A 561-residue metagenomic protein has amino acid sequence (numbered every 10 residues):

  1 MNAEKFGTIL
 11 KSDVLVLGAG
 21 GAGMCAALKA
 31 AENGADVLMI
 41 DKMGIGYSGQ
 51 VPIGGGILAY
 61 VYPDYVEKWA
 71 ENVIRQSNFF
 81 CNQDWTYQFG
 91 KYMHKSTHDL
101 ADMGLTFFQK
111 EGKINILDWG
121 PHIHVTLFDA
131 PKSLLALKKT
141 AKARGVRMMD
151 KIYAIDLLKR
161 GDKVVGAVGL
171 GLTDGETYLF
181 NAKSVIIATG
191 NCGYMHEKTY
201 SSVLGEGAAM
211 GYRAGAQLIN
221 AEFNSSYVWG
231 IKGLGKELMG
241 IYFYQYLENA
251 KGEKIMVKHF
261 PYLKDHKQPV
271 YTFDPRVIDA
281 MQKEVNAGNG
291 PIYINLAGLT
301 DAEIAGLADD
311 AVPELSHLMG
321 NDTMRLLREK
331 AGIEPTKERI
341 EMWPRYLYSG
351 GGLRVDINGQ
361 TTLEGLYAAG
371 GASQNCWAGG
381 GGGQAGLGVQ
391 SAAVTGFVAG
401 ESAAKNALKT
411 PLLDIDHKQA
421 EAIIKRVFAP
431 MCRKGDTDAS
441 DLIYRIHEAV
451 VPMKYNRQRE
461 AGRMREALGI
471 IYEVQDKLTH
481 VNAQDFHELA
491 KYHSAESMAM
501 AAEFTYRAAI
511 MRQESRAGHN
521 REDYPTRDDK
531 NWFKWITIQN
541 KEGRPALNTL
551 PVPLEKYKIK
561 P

Functional and structural regions predicted by a protein language model:
M1-L10, G21, K29, N33 (+13 more regions): Glycine- and aromatic-enriched mobile tails/lids
F6-L10, V14-G20, L179-L204, Y367-G383: Catalytic-site beta-strand/loop segments enriched in glycine and acidic/polar residues
A35-D41, N220: Short beta-strand "acidic-cap" motif of Rossmann-like dinucleotide-binding folds
M43-E71, K198, S225-V228, L238-M239 (+1 more regions): Conserved N-terminal glycine-rich FAD pyrophosphate-binding loop of Rossmann-like flavoproteins
A59-F89: Glycine-rich active-site loop/strand segments that organize a redox cofactor
S96-E176, N181-S184, A188, G230-G233 (+3 more regions): Conserved redox-cofactor binding core of oxidoreductases
S184-G235, G382-S402: Glycine-rich loop(s) and the adjacent beta-strand/alpha-helix scaffold that form part
M210, A216-E334, A393, S402-L408 (+2 more regions): An anion/pyrophosphate-binding glycine-rich loop and adjacent beta-alpha core in soluble alpha-beta enzymes
